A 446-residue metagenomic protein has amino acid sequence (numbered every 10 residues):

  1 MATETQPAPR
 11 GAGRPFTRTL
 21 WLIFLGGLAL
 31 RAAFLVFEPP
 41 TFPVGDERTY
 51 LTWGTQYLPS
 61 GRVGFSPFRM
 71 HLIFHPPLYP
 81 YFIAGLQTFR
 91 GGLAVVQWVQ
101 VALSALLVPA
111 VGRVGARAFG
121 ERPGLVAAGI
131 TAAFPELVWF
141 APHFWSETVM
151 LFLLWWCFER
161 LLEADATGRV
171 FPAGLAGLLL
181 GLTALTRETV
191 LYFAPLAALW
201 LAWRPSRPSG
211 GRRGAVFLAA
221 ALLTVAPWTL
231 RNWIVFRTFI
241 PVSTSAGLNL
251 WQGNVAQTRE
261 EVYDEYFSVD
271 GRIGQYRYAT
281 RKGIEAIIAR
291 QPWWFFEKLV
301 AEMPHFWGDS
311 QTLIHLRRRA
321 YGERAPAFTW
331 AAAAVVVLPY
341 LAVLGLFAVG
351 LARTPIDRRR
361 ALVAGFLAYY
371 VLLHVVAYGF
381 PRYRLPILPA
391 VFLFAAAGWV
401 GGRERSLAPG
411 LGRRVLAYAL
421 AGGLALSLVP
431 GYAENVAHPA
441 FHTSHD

Functional and structural regions predicted by a protein language model:
R10, A118, R122, C157-L175 (+3 more regions): Membrane-interface transmembrane helices that cradle and orient dolichyl/undecaprenyl
T17-I23, V95, L106-A133, L151-F152 (+3 more regions): Transmembrane-helix signature of polytopic, membrane-embedded enzymes that assemble or transfer cell-envelope glycans
F24-L30, A127-P135, E159, L180 (+2 more regions): Short helix- or helix-capping micro-motifs that position conserved polar/aromatic residues at function-defining sites
V36-R48, P59-A84, T88, A94: Membrane-proximal lumenal/periplasmic loop motifs of glycosylation machinery
S60-R62, P80, D264-L351: Lumenal/periplasmic acceptor-binding loop at the mouth of the active site in multi-pass, GT-C-fold membrane enzymes
P77-A84, T88-P109, V126-A128, F140 (+2 more regions): Loop-to-helix entry region of an early transmembrane alpha helix in multi-pass inner-membrane enzymes
V95-F119, W156, R160, A342-V349: Transmembrane-helix motifs of polytopic, lipid-linked glycan transferases
E136, P142-V149: Short acidic/glycine- and proline-prone juxtamembrane loop motifs at membrane-interface regions of multi-pass membrane
